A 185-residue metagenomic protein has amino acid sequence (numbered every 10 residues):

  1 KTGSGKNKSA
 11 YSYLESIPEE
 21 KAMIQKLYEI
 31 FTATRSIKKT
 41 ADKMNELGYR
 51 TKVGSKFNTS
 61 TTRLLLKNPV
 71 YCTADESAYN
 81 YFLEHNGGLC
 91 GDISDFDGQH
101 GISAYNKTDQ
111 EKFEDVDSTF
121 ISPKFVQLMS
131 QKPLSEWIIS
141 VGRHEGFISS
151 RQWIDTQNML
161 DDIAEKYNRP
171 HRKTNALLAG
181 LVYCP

Functional and structural regions predicted by a protein language model:
K1-P185: Conserved catalytic breakage-reunion loop centered on the nucleophilic residue
